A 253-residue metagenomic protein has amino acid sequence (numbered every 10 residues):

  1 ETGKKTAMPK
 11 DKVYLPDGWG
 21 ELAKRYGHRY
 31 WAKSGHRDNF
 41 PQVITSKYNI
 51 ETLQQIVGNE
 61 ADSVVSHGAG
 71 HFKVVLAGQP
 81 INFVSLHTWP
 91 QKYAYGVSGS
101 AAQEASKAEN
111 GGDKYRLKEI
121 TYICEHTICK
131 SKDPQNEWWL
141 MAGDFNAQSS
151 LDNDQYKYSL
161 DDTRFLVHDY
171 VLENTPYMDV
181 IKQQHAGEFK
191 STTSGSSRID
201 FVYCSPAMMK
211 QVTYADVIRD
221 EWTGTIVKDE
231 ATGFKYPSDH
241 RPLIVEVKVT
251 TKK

Functional and structural regions predicted by a protein language model:
E1-T2, G143: Short acidic donor-binding/metal-coordinating loop in glycosyltransferase active sites
T2-Y93: Structured beta-strand-rich core segments of catalytic domains in phosphoester-bond hydrolases
G3-L15, V97, S150-T163: Short, flexible/disordered intra-domain loops and linkers
D11-L15, V64-H67, A108-C124, D162-T163 (+1 more regions): Soluble or luminal CAZymes and related metallo-dependent hydrolases
Y14-E21, F40, Y115-K118, Y122 (+5 more regions): Extracytoplasmic/secreted proteins, especially bacterial periplasmic and envelope-associated proteins
Q55-I56, C129-L140, N146-K253: Metal-dependent phosphoester-hydrolase catalytic domains
V75, N82, G111-F145: His/acidic metal-ligating clusters that form di-metal
Y93-K114: A solvent-exposed, charged loop/short amphipathic helix patch at secondary-structure junctions
